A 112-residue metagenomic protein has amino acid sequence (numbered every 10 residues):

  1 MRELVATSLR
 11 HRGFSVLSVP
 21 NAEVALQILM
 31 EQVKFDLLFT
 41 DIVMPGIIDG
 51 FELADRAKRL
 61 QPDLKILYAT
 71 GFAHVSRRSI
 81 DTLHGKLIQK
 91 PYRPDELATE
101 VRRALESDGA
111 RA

Functional and structural regions predicted by a protein language model:
E3-H11: Charged docking surfaces used in two-component/phosphorelay signaling
G13-P20, I28: Short hydrophobic/Thr-rich beta-strand motif most characteristic of the beta2 strand and flanking loop of CheY-like
N21-V24, I48-L53: Acidic catalytic/metal-coordinating carboxylates
E23-M30, A98: Alpha2 helix of the CheY-like receiver
M30-V33, R56-L64, S76-L83, R103: Conserved phosphotransfer cores of two-component systems
D41-I42: Active-site residues of response regulator receiver
L67-A69: Hydrophobic/aromatic residues positioned on beta-strands within the core alpha/beta folds
Y92-L105, G109: C-terminal output helix
